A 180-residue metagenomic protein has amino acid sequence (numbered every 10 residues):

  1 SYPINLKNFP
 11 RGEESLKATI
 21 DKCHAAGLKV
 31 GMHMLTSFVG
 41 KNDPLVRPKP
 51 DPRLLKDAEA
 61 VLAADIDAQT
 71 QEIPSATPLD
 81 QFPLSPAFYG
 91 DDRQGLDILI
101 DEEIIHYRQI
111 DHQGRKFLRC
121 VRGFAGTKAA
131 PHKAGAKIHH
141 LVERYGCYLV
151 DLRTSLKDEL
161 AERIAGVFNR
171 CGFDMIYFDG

Functional and structural regions predicted by a protein language model:
S1-E59, V142-G180: Aromatic-lined carbohydrate-binding/catalytic grooves of carbohydrate-active enzymes
I4, I20, V39, I66 (+7 more regions): Weak global preference for isoleucine
E14, H33, D97, K116 (+4 more regions): Compositionally biased, intrinsically disordered low-complexity regions
V39, R122, H132-A134: Glycine/proline-rich, flexible active-site/cofactor-binding loop segments that harbor closely spaced acidic
P44-R122, G126-A129: Autoprocessing Asn-cyclization modules and mimics
E103, A129-V142: Surface-exposed interaction regions enriched in Ser/Thr/Asp/Glu that occur as long low-complexity tracts or repetitive
